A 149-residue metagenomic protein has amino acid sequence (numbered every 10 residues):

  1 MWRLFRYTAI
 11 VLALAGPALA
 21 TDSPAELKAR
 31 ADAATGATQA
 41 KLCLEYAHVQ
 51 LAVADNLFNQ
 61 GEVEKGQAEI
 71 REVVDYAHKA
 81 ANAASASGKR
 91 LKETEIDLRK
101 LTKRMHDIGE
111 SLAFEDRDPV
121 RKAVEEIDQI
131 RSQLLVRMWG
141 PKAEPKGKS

Functional and structural regions predicted by a protein language model:
M1-A9: Bacterial N-terminal signal peptides that target proteins for export
A15-P17: N-terminal signal peptide c-region/cleavage motif recognized by signal peptidases
A20-S149: Long, charged/polar, soluble alpha-helical segments
